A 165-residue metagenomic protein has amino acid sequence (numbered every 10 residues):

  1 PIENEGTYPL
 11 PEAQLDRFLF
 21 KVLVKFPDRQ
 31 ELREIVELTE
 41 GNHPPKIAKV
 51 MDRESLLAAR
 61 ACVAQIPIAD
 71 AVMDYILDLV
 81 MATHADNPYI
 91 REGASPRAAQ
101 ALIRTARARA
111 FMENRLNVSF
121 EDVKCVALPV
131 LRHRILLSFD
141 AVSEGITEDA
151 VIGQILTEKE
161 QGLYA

Functional and structural regions predicted by a protein language model:
P1-I66, R107-R109: Canonical AAA+ ATPase core
L10, E31, M51, P67 (+5 more regions): Alpha-helix N-cap and coil->helix boundary residues
V22-F26, K49-R53, L77-D78, G145 (+3 more regions): Short, surface-exposed, polar/charged, turn-prone segments marking secondary-structure boundaries
E34, A61, D74, D78 (+1 more regions): Replace "anionic and nucleotidyl ligands
I35-V36, I76, V80, V126-L131: Short alpha-helical scaffolding segments that buttress acidic/His motifs in well-ordered protein cores
K46-L102: Conserved AAA+ ATPase small/helical "lid" subdomain
H84-A165: C-terminal engagement/docking regions of AAA+ P-loop ATPases
